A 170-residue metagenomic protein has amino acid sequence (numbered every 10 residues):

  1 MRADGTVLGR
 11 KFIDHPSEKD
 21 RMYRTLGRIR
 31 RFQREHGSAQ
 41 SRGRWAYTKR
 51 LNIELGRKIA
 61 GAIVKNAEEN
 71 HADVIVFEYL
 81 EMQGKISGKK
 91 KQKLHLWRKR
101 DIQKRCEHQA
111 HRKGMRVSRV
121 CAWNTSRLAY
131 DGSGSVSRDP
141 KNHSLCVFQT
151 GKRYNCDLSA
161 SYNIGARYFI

Functional and structural regions predicted by a protein language model:
M1-I170: Positively charged, helix-rich recognition surfaces that bind polyanionic ligands
